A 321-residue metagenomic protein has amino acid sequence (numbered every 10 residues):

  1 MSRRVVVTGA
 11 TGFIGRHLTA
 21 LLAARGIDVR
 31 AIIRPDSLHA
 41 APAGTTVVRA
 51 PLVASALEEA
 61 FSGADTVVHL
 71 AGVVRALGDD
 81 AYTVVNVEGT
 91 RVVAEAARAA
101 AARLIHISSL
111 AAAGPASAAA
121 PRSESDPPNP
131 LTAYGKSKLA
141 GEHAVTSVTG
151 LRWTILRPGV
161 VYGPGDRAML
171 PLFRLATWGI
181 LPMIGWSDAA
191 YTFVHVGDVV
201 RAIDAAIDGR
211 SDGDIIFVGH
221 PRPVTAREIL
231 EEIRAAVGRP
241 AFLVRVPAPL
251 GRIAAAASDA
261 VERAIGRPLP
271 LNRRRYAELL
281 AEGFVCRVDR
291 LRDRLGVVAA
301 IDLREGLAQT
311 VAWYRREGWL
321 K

Functional and structural regions predicted by a protein language model:
R4, C286-D293, V298-K321: Amphipathic terminal alpha-helices
V5-R25: N-terminal Rossmann NAD(P)H-binding glycine-rich loop of SDR-like oxidoreductase domains
R49-R91, A96-R98, A112-G114: NAD(P)H-binding glycine-rich loop region in Rossmannoid oxidoreductase-like domains and their noncatalytic homologs
E88-A133: Conserved Rossmann-fold NAD(P)-dependent oxidoreductase catalytic core, especially the SDR/UDP-sugar
N129-T154: Active-site Tyr-X1-5-Lys
K136, D166-P171, G185-I207, G213-F217: Substrate-positioning beta->alpha
V196, E231, A254-V298: Conserved C-terminal active-site "lid" loop/helix of NAD(P)H-dependent oxidoreductases that clamps the redox cofactor
A205-L271, R304-V311, K321: Mid/C-terminal beta-alpha module of Rossmann-like enzyme folds, strongest in SDR-family dehydrogenases/epimerases
